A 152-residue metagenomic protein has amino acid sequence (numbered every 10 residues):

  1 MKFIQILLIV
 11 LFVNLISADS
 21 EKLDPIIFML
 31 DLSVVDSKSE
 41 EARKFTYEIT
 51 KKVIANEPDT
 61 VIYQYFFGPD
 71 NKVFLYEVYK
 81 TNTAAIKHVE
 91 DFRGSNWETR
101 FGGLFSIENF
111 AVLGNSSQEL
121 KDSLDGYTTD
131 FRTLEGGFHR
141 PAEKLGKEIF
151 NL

Functional and structural regions predicted by a protein language model:
K2-I9: Sec-dependent signal peptide recognition, specifically the positively charged N-region followed immediately by
I9-S17: Hydrophobic h-region of N-terminal signal peptides that target proteins for export in Gram-negative bacteria
S17-V73, K80-E90, G103-L152: Short S/T/G/P-rich N-terminal loop/turn motif that feeds into the first structured element of a domain
N96-F101: Amphipathic alpha-helical coiled-coil segments
